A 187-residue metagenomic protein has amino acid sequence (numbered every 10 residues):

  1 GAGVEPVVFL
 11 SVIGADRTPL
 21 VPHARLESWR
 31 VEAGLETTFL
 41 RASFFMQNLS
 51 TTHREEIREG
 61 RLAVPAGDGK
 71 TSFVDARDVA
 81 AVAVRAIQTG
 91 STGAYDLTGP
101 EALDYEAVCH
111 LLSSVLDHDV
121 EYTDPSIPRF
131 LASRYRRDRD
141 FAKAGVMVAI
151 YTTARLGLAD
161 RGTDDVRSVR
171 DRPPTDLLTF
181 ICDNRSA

Functional and structural regions predicted by a protein language model:
A2-P6, V12-E121, P125, A132-R137 (+3 more regions): Oxidoreductase cofactor-interface core, primarily capturing Rossmann-like NAD(P)-dependent enzymes
I127-A187: A hydrophobic C-terminal alpha-helical subdomain
